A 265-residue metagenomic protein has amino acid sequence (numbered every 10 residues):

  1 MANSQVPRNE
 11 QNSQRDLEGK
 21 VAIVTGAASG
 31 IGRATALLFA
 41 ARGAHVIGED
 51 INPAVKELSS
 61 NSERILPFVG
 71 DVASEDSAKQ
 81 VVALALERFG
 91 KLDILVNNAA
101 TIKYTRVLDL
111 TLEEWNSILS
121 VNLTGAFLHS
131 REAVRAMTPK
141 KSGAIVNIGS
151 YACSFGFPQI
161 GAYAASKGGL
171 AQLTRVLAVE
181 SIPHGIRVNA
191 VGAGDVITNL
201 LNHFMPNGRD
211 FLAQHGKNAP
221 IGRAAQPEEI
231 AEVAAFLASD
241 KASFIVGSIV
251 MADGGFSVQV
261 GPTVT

Functional and structural regions predicted by a protein language model:
N3-S13, F155, V246-T265: Short C-terminal tail/terminal secondary-structure segment of NAD(P)H-dependent dehydrogenase/reductase domains
F89, F127-S130, R223-A252, S257: C-terminal substrate-recognition "lid" of short-chain dehydrogenase/reductases
R106-V107, E114-N116, H215: Substrate-binding pocket helix/loop in short-chain dehydrogenase/reductase
L108-D109, F155-G161, P183-H184, G222 (+1 more regions): Active-site loop immediately N-terminal to the catalytic Tyr-X3-Lys motif of short-chain dehydrogenase/reductase
S130, S166, T174: Active-site helix of classical SDR
R135, V179-P183, S243: Alpha-helical segment proximal to the catalytic Tyr-Lys
S150: Residue(s) in the substrate-gating loop at a strand-loop-helix junction that position the organic substrate next
